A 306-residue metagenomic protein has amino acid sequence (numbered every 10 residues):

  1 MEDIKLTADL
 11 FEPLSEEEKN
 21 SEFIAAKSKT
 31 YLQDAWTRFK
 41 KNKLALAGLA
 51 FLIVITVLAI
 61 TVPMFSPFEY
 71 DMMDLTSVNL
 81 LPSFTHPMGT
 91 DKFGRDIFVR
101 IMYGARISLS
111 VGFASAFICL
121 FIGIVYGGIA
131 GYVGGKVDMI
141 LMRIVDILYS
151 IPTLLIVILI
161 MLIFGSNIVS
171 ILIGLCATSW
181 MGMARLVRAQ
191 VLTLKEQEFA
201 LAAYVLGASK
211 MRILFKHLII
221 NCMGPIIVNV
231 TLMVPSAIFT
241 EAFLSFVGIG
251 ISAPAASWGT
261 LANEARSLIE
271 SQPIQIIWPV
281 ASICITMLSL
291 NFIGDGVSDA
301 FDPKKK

Functional and structural regions predicted by a protein language model:
M1-I124, G128, G135, S150 (+5 more regions): Gly/Trp-centered helix-boundary motif
E17-E18, I107-V111, Y126, D138-M142 (+6 more regions): Short alpha-helical transmembrane interface motifs in multi-pass membrane proteins
I24, S28, T90, V133-K136 (+6 more regions): Residue-level signature of the cytosolic catalytic core of signaling kinases
R38-F39, V78, I101-G104, S108 (+14 more regions): Amphipathic alpha-helical segments that mediate coupling or scaffolding at interfaces
P63-D71, Y132-M139, G165-S166, V187 (+6 more regions): Transmembrane helix-loop junctions in multipass membrane proteins, especially transporters and channels
P87, D91, I97, F121-I122 (+3 more regions): Generic hydrophobic transmembrane alpha-helix motif, especially the helices
R95-S110, A114, G134-M142, L192 (+2 more regions): Amphipathic cytosolic juxtamembrane alpha-helices at the membrane-cytosol interface of multi-pass membrane transporters
M161-I163, L175, Q190-V191, F239-S282 (+1 more regions): Glycine-rich helix-loop "coupling/hinge" segments at transmembrane-helix boundaries in multipass transporters
